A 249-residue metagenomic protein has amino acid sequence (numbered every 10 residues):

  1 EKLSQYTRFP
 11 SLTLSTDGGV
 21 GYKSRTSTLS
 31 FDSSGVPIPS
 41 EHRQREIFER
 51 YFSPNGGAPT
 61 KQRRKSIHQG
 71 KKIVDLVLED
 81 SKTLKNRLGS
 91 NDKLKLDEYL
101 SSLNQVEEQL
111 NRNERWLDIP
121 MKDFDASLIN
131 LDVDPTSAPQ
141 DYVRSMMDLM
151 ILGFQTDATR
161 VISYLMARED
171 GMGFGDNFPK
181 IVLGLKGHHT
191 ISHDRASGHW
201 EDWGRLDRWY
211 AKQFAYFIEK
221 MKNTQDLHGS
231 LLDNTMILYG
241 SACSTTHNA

Functional and structural regions predicted by a protein language model:
E1-A249: Ligand-binding pockets and gating/stacking loops
